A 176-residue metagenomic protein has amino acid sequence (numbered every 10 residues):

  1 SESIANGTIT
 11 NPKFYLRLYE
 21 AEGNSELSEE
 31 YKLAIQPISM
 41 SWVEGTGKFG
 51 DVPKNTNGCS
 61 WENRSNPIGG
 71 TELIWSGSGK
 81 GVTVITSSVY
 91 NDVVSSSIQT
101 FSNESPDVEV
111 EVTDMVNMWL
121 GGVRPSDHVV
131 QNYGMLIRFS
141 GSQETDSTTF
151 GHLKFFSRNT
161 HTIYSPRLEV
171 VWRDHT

Functional and structural regions predicted by a protein language model:
S1-T176: Secreted, disulfide-rich extracellular signaling modules
